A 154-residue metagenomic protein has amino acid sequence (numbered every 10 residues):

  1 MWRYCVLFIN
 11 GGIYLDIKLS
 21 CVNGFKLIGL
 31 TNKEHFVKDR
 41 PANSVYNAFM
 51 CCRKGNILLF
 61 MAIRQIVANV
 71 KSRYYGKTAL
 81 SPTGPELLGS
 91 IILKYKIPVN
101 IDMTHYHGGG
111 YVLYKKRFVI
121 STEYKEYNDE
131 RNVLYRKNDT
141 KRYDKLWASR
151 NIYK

Functional and structural regions predicted by a protein language model:
M1, L15-K154: Glycosyltransferase-associated regions of secretory-pathway enzymes, highlighting luminal stem/catalytic domains
M1-G12: Solvent-exposed aromatic/hydrophobic patches embedded in short alpha-helical segments
